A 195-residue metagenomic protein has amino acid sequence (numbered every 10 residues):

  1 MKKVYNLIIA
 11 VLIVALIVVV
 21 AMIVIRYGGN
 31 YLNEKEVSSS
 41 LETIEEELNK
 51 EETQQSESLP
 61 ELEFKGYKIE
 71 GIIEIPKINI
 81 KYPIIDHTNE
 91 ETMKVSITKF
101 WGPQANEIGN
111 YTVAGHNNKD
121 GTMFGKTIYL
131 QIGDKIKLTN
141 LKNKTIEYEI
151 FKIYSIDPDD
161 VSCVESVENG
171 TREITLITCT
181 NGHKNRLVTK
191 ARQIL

Functional and structural regions predicted by a protein language model:
K2, N6-L195: Solvent-exposed, non-transmembrane regions of membrane-associated and secreted proteins
